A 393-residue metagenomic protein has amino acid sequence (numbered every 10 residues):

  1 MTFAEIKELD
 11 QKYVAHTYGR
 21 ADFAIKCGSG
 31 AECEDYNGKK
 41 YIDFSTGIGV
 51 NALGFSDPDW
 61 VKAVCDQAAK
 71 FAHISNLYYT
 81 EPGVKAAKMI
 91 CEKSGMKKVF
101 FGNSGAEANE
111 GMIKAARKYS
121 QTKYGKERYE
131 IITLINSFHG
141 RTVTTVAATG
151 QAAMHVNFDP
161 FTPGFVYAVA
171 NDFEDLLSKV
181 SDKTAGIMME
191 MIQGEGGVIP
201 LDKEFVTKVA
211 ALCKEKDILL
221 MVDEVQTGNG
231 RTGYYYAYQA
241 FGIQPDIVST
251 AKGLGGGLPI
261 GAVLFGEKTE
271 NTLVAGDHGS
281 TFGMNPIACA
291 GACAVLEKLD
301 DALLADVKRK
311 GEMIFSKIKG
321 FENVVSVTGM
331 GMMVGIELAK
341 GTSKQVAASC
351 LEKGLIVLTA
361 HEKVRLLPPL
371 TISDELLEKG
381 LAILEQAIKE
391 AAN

Functional and structural regions predicted by a protein language model:
M1-N393: Conserved N-terminal phosphate-binding loop of PLP-dependent enzymes in the Aspartate aminotransferase
